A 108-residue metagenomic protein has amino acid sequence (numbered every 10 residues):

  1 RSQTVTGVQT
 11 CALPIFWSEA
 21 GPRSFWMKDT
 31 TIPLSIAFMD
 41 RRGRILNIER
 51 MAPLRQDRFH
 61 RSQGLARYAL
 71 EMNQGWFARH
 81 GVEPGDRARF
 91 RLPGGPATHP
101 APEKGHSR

Functional and structural regions predicted by a protein language model:
R1, R23-S24, Q56-R58: Short, P/G- and charge-enriched loop/turn segments at secondary-structure junctions
R1-C11: Single conserved hydrophobic/aromatic residue that forms the stacking wall/gate of nucleotide- or nucleobase-binding
T4, S107-R108: Mature exported/compartmentalized surface modules and terminal targeting/interaction regions
V8-T10, D29-P33, D40, Q63-R67: Short connector loops at helix/strand junctions that flank enzyme active sites, especially segments positioning acidic
Q9, G21-R23, T30, P84 (+2 more regions): Core catalytic alpha/beta fold that binds nucleotide/phospho-ligands
I15-I48: Mid-length scaffold segments of soluble, non-membrane domains
P53-H106: Well-ordered alpha/beta subsegment
